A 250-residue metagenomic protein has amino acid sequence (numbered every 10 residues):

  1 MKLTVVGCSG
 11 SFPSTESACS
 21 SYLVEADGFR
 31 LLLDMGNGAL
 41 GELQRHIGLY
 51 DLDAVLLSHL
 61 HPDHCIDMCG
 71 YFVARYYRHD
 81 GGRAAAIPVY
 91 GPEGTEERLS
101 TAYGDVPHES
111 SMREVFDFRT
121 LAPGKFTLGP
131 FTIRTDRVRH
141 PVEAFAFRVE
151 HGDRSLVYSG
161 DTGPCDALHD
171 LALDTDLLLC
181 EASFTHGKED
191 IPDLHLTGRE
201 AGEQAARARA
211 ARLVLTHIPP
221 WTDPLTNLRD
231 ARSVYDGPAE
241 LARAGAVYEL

Functional and structural regions predicted by a protein language model:
M1-Y50, A144-G160, L177: Conserved beta-strand hairpin/beta-sheet module of binuclear metal-dependent hydrolase folds, prominently
L3, Y22, D34, L43 (+8 more regions): Divalent metal-coordination and catalytic microenvironments
T4, Y90, D117-L121, R134-D136 (+1 more regions): General small-molecule cofactor/ligand-binding pocket signal
L32-G36, D53-H59, P92, V157-G160 (+3 more regions): Active-site neighborhood of phospho(di)ester-bond hydrolases with catalytic His/Asp-centered motifs
G38-P88: Active-site metal-binding motif and surrounding structural segment of the metallo-beta-lactamase
D80-A86, T95-F118: Active-site neighborhood of divalent metal-dependent phosphoester bond hydrolases
T120-D174: Catalytic core of the metallo-beta-lactamase
P164-Y248: Cap/insert and terminal regions of metallo-dependent hydrolase folds
